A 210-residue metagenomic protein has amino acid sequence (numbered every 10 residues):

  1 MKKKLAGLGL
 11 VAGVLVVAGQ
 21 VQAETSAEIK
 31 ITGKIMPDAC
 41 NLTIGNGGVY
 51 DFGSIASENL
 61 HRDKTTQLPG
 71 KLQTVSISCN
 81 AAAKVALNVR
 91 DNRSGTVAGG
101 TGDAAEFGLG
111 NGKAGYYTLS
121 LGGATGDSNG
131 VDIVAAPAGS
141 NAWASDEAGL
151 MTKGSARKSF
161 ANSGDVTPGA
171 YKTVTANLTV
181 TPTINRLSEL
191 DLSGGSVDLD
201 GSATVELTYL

Functional and structural regions predicted by a protein language model:
K2-K4, V21-L210: Mature extracellular/passenger domains of Gram-negative fimbrial/pilin and adhesin proteins
L10-V11, Q20-V21: Cleavable N-terminal signal peptides
